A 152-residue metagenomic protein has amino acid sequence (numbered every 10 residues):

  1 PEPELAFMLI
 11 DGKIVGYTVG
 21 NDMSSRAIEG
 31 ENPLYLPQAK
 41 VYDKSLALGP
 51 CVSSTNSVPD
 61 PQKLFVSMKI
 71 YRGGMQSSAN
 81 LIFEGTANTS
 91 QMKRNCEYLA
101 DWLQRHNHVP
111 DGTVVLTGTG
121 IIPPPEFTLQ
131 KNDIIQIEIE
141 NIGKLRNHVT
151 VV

Functional and structural regions predicted by a protein language model:
P1-E97, H106: Glycine-enriched loop-and-adjacent helix/strand subsegments that border the catalytic/binding cleft of enzyme cores
T18, T55, T86-T89, T113 (+3 more regions): Residue-identity detector for threonine
G30, K40-S53, P125-V152: Charged, cofactor-coupling segments
Y71, A87, V114, G118-I121 (+3 more regions): Short, loop-centered acidic/histidine patches that primarily coordinate divalent metals
N95-L129: A conserved acidic, glycine/proline-rich C-terminal tail/linker
